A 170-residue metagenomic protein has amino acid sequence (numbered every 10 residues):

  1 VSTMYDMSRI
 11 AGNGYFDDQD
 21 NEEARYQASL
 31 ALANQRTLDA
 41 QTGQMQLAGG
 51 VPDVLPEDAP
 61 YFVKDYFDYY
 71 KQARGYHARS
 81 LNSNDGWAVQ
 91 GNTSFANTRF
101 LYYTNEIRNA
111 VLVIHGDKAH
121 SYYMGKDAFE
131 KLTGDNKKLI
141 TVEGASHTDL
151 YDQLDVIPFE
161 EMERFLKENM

Functional and structural regions predicted by a protein language model:
V1-A73: Alpha/beta-hydrolase-fold enzymes
M7, N13, D85-Y103: Active-site nucleophile elbow and catalytic-triad environment of alpha/beta-hydrolase enzymes
A11, M124-G125, L154-D155: Residues at alpha-helix caps and immediate loop-helix transition turns in enzyme cores, especially N- and C-cap
T104-R108, K131-G134: Short, conserved loop/helix-junction motifs that constitute active-site signature segments in enzyme catalytic cores
I107, V113-H115: Short beta-strand/loop motif that positions the catalytic acidic residue of the alpha/beta-hydrolase fold
G116-A119, G144-S146: Acidic beta-to-alpha connecting loop that harbors the catalytic carboxylate
D117-K138: Conserved loop-alpha-helix segment in the C-terminal half of the alpha/beta-hydrolase fold that carries the catalytic
E143-M170: Catalytic active-site module of serine/aspartate enzymes centered on a nucleophile-bearing elbow/loop
